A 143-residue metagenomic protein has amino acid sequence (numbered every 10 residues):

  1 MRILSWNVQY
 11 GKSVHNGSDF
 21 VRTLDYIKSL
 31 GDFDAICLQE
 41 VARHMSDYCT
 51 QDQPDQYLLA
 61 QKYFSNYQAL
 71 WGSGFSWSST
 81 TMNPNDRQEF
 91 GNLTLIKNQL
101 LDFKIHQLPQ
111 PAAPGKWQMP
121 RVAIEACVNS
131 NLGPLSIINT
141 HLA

Functional and structural regions predicted by a protein language model:
M1-F64, W71-D86: N-terminal, active-site-proximal structural segment of metallo-dependent hydrolase catalytic domains
R2, E89-L93, P120-I124, S136: Short beta-strand micro-motifs in enzyme catalytic cores
Q9-V14, R43-S46, Q107-K116, T140-A143: Surface-exposed cleft-lining segments at the edges of enzyme active sites
A35, L135-S136: Structural motif
L38, N139-T140: Conserved beta-strand positions
Q61-F64, D86-F103, N129: Conserved beta strand-loop-helix elements of the APE1-like EEP
A69-W71, I105: A structural preference for short, hydrophobic beta-strand core positions in alpha/beta folds
N98-L135: Active-site catalytic loop in hydrolytic enzyme cores
